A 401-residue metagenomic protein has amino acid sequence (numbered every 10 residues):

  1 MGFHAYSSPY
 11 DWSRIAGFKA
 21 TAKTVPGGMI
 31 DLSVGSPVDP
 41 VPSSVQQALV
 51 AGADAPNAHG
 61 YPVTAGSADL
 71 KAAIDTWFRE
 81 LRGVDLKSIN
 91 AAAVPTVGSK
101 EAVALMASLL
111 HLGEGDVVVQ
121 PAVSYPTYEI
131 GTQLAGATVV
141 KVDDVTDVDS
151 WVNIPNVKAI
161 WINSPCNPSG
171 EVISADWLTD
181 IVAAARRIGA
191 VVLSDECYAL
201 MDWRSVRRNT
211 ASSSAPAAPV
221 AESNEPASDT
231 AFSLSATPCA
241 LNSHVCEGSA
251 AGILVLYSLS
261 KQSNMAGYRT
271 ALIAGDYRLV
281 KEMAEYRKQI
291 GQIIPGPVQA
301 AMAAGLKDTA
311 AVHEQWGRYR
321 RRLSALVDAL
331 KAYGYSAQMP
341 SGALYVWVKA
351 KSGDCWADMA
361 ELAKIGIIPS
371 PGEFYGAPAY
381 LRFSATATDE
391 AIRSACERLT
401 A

Functional and structural regions predicted by a protein language model:
G2-G98, L306: N-terminal small-domain helix-loop-helix segment of the aminotransferase-like
A58-A183, A199-T210, T230-G248: Conserved core of the PLP fold type I
T76, E80, V84-K87, E225 (+3 more regions): PLP-dependent enzyme catalytic core of the Aspartate aminotransferase-like
A137, R187-A190, A250-A251: A short helix->loop->beta-strand "cap" motif at the edges of active sites that frequently abuts
E196: Walker B catalytic acidic pair
S213-T230, V245-R320: Conserved core segment of the aminotransferase class I/II
Q299, A303, Y319-V327, A337-K349 (+1 more regions): Conserved glycine-rich beta-strand-loop-beta hairpin in the small C-terminal domain of fold type I
G353-D358, A391-S394: Short, conserved charged micro-motifs
